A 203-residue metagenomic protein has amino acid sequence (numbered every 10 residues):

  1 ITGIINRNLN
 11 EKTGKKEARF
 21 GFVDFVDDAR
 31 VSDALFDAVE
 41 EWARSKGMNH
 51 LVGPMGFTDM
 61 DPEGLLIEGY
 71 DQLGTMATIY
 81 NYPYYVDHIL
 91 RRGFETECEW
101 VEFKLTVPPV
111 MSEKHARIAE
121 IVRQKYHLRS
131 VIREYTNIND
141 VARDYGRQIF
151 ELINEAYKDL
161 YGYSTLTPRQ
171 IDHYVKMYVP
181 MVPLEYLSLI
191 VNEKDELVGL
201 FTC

Functional and structural regions predicted by a protein language model:
I1-N6, L189, E196-C203: Conserved beta-strand in the GNAT
R7, F57-D61, P109: Feature marks short, surface-exposed loop/turn motifs that line or immediately flank catalytic pockets and channel
K12-C98: Acyl-donor binding region in acyl/amide transferases
S32, T78, Y82, T96 (+4 more regions): Active-site-proximal structural scaffolding
I79-Y161: Acyltransferase donor/substrate-recognition loop-hinge adjacent to the catalytic core
E102-T106, L189-V191, T202: Short, well-ordered beta-strand micro-motif
K158-K176: Conserved GNAT-fold acetyl-CoA-binding loop/helix
K176-S188: A short helix-loop-beta-strand connector motif used in the catalytic cores of GNAT acetyltransferases and, in some
